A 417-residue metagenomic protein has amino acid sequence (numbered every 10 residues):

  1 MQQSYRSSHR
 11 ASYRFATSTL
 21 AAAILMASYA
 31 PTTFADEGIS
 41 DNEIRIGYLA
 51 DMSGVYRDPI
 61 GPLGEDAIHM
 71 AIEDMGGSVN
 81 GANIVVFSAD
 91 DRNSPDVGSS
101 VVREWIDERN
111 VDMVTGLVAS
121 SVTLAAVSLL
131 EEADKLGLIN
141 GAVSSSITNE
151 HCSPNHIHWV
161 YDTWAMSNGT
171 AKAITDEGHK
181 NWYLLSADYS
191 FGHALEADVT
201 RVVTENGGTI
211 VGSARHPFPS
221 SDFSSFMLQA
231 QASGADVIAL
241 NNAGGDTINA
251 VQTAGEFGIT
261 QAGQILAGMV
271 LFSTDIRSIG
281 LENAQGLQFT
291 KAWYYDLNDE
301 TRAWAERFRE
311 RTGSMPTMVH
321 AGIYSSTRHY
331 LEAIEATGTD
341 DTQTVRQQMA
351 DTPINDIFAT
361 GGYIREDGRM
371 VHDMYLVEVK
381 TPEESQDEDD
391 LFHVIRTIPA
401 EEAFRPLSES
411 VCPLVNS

Functional and structural regions predicted by a protein language model:
M1-Y13: N-terminal secretory signal peptides that target proteins for export/translocation
Q2-S4, F34-S417: Extracytosolic ligand-binding ectodomains
T17-S28: Bacterial N-terminal signal peptides
